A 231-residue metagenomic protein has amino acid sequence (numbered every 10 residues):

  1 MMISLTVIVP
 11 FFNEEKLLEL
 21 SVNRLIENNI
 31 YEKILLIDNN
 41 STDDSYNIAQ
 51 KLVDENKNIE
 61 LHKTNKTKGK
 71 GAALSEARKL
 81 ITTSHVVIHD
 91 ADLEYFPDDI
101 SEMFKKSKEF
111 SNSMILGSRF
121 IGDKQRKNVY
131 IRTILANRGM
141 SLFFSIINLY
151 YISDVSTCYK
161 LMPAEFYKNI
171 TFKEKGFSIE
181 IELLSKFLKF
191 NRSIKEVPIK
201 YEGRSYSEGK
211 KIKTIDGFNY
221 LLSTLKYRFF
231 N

Functional and structural regions predicted by a protein language model:
M1-M2, K16, L20-N23, I147-Y150 (+1 more regions): Hydrophobic helical membrane-anchoring modules
S4-T6, K33, E182: Cell-envelope/extracellular polymer assembly enzymes that use nucleotide-activated donors
K16-L20, D43-L52: Acidic helix N-cap motif at the loop->helix transition within catalytic regions of sugar-transfer enzymes
N23-E32: Short, acidic, metal-binding catalytic loop of nucleotide-sugar glycosyltransferases
E32-L35, Y46-L80: Conserved donor nucleotide-binding strand/loop of the catalytic core
D38-N47, L93: A conserved acidic beta->alpha catalytic loop
T64-L80, H85, P97-F177, G203-I212 (+1 more regions): Acceptor/aglycone-binding surface of glycosyltransferases and processive sugar-polymer synthases
